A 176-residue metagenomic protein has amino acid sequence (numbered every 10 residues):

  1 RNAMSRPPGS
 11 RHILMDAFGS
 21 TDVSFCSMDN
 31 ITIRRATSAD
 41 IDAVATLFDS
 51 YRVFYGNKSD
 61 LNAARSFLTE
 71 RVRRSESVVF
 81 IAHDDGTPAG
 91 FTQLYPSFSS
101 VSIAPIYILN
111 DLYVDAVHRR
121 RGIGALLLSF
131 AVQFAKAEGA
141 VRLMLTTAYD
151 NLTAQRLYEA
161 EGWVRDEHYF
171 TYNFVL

Functional and structural regions predicted by a protein language model:
R1-M15: Extreme N-terminal basic, low-complexity initiation segments that serve as generic localization/processing leaders
F18-A39: Conserved N-terminal entry element of GNAT/NAT acetyltransferase domains
R35-D42, T46-A104, N110, L128-S129 (+3 more regions): Acetyl-CoA-dependent GNAT
N110, D115, A148: Residue-level recognition of the GNAT/N-acetyltransferase active site
V114, R120-Q133, R156, A160: Conserved acetyl-CoA-binding loop-helix of GNAT-fold acetyltransferases
A125, Y149-H168: Conserved active-site alpha-helix within GNAT-family acetyltransferase domains
K136-T146: Conserved GNAT acetyl-CoA-binding A-motif
M144-A154, N173-L176: Conserved beta-strand-loop-alpha-helix junction that forms the acyl-donor binding cleft
